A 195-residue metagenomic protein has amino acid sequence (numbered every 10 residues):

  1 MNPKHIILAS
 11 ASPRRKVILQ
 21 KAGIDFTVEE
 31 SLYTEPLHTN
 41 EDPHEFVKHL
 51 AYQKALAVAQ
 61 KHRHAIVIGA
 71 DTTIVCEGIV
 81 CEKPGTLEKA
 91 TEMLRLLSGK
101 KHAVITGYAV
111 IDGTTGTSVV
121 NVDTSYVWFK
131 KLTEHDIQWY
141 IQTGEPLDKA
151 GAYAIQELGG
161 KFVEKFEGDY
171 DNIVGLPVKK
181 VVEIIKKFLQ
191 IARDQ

Functional and structural regions predicted by a protein language model:
N2-I24: N-terminal beta1-alpha1 ligand-phosphate binding loop
N2-I6, P43-Q195: Anionic-ligand binding patches
S10-S12, S31, S98: Short linear Ser/Thr-Pro motifs
V17-K21, H38, Q60-K61: Short loop/helix-cap segments at secondary-structure boundaries that form the rim of catalytic
F26-T27, R193: A local structural micro-motif
T27-P36: A short beta-strand-loop structural module common to alpha/beta enzyme folds
L37-H38, G159: Short Asp/Glu-rich motifs
